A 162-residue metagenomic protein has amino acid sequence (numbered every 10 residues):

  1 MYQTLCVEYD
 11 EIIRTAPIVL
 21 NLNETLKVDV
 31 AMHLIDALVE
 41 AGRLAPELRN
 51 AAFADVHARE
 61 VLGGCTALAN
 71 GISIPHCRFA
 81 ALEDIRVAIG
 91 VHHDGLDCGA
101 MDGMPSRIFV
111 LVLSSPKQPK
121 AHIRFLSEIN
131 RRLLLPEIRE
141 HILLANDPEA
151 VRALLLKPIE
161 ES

Functional and structural regions predicted by a protein language model:
M1-S162: Cytosolic covalent-transfer regions centered on His/Cys nucleophiles that carry phosphoryl or persulfide groups
